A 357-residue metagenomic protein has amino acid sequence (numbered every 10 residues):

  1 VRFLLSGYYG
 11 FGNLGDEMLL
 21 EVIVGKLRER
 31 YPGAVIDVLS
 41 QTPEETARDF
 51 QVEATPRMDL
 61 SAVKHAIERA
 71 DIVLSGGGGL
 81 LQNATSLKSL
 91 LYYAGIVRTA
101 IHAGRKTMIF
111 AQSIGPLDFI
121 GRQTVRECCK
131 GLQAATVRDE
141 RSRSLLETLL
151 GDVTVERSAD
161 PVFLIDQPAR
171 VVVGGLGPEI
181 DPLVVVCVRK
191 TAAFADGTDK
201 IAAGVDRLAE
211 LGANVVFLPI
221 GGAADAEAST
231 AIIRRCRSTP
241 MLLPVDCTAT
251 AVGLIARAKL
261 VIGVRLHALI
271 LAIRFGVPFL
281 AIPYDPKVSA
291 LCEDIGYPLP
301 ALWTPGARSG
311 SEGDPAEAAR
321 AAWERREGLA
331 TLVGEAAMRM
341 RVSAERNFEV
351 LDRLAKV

Functional and structural regions predicted by a protein language model:
V1-V357: Active-site anion-handling motifs in enzyme catalytic cores
